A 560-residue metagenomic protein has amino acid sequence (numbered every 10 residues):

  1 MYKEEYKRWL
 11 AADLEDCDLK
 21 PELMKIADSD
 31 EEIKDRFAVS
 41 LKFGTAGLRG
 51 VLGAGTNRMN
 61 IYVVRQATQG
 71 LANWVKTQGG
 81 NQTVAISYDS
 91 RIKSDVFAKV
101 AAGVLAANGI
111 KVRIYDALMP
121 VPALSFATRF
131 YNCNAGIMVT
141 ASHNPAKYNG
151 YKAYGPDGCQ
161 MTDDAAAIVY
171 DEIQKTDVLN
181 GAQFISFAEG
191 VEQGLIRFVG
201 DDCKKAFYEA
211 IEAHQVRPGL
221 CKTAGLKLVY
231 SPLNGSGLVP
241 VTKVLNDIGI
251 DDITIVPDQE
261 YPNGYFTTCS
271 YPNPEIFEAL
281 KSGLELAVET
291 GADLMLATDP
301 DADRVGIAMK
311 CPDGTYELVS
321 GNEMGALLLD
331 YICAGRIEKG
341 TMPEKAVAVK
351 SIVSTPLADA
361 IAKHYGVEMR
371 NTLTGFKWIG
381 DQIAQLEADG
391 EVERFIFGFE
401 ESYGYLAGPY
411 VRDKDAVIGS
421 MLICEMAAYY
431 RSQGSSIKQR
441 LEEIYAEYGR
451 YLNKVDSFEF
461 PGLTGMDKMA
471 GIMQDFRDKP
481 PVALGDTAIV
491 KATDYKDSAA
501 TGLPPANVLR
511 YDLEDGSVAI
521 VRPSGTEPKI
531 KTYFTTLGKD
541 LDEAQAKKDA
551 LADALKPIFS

Functional and structural regions predicted by a protein language model:
Y6-A101, N108, V191, I196-A224 (+2 more regions): An N-terminal, well-structured beta->alpha segment
E32-F37, L41, N149-A279, L286-A287: Gly/Ser/Thr-enriched, mixed-charge loops and adjacent short helices that form phosphate/oxyanion-binding elements
F37-N57, A141-S142, L228, P232-V244 (+4 more regions): Conserved phosphate/anionic-ligand binding catalytic regions in large, soluble enzymes, centered on
A85-Y148, G249-G306: N-terminal small/polar loop signature for handling phosphorylated ligands or for N-terminal nucleophile
V96-L105, Y148-G155, D303-N322, A358: Short Gly/Thr/Asp-enriched flexible loops that form oxyanion-binding sites at enzyme active sites
Y154-F184, N322-K345, K350-I361, A416: Glycine-rich phosphate-binding loop plus the immediately following alpha-helix
V288, A292-L294, T315-E317, G335-R522 (+3 more regions): Phosphate-binding and adjacent anionic-ligand microenvironments
